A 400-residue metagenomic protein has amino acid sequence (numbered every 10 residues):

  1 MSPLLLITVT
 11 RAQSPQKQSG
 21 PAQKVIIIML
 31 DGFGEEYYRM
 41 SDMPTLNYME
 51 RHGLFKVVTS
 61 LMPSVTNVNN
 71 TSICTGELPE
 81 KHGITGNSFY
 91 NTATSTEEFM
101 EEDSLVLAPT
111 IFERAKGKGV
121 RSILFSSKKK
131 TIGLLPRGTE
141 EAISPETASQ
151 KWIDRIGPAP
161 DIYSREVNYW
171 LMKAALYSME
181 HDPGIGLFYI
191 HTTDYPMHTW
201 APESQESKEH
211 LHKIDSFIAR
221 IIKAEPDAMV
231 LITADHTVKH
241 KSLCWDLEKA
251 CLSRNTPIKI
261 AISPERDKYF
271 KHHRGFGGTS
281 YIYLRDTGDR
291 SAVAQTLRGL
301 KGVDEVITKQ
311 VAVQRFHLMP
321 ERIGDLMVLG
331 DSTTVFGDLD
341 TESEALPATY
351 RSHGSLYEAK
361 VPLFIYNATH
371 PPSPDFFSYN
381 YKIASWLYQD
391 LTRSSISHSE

Functional and structural regions predicted by a protein language model:
M1-L6: Bacterial N-terminal signal peptides
P21-V25: Extreme N-terminal starter segment of soluble prokaryotic enzymes
I26-I27, T45, H210-P257, V328: Metal-dependent active-site segment of extracytoplasmic phospho-/sulfohydrolases and closely related
F33-G34, T193, W200, H236-V238: Catalytic metal-binding/acid-base residues of hydrolase active sites
E36-K81, I123: Short, structured active-site-proximal loop/turn typified by the sulfatase FGly-forming signature C/S-X-P-X-R
E77-P202, A292-V293, R298-G302, A384-I396: His/Asp/Glu-rich, glycine-adjacent segments that coordinate divalent cations and/or stabilize oxyanion chemistry on
R266-H398: Active-site neighborhoods of enzymes that stabilize oxyanions during catalysis
